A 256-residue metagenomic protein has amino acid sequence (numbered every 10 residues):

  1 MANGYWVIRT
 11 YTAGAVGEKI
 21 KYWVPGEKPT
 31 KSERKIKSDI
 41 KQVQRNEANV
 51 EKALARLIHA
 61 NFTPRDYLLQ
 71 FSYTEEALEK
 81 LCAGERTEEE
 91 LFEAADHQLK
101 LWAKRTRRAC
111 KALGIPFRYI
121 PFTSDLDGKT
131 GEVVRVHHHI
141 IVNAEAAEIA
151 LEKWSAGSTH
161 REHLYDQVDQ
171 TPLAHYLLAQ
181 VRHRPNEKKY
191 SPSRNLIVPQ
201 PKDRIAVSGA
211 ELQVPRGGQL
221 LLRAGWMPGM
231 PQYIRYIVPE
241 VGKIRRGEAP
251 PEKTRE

Functional and structural regions predicted by a protein language model:
M1-V134, A144-E256: Right-hand nucleic-acid polymerase module
